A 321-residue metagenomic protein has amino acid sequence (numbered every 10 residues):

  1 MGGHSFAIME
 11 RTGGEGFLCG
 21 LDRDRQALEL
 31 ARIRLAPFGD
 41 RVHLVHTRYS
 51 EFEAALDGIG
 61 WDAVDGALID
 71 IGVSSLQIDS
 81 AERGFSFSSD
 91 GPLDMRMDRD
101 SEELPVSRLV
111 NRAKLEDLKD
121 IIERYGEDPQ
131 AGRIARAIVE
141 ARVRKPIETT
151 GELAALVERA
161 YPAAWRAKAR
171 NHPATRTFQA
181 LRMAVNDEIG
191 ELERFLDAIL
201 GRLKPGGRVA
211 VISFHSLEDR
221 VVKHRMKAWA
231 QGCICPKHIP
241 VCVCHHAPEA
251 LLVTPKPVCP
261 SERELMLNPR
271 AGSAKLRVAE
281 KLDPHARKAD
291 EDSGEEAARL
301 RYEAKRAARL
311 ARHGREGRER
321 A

Functional and structural regions predicted by a protein language model:
M1-A321: S-adenosyl-L-methionine-dependent methyltransferase catalytic core, i.e., the SAM/SAH-binding region
